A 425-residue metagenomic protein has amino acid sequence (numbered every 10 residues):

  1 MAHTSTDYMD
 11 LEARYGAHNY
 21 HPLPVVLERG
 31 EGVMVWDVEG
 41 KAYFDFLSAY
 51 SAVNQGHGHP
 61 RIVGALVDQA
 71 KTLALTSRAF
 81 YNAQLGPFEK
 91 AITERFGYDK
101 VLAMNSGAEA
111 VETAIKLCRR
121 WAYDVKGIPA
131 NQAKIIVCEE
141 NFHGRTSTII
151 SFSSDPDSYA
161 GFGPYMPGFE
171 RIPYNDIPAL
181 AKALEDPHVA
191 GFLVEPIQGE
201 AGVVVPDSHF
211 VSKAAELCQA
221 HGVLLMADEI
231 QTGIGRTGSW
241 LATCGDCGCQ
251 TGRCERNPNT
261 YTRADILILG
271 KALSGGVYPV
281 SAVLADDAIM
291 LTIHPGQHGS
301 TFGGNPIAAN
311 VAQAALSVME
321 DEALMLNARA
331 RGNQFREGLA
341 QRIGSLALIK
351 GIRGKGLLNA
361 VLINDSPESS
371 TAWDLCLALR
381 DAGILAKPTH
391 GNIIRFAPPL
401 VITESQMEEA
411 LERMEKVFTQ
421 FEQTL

Functional and structural regions predicted by a protein language model:
A2-L425: Conserved N-terminal phosphate-binding loop of PLP-dependent enzymes in the Aspartate aminotransferase
